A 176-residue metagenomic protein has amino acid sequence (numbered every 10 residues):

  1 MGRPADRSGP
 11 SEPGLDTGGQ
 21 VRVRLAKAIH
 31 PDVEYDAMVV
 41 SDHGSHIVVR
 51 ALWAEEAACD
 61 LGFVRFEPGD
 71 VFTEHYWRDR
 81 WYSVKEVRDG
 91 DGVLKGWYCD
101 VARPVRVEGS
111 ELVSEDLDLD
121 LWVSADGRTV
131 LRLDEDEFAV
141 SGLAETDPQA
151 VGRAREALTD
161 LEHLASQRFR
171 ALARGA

Functional and structural regions predicted by a protein language model:
M1-V71: Charge-rich, low-complexity N-terminal segments
L25-H30, W53, R88-G90, R103-V105 (+1 more regions): Short acidic, glycine-rich loop/turn motifs
D42-G44, G90-D91, S124-R128: Short acidic-glycine loop/turn motifs at beta-strand connectors
A54-E56, R103, E135-V140: Short, solvent-exposed aromatic-acidic interface loops
A58-F63, S110, V140-A144: A short, polar/proline- and glycine-enriched secondary-structure boundary/capping micro-motif
G62-R106, L112, D116-L119: Phosphate/ribose-recognition catalytic cores of enzymes acting on nucleotide-derived substrates
L117-D160: A hydrophobic, small-residue-rich beta->alpha segment in the mid-to-C-terminal subdomain of diverse proteins
A157-A176: Cysteine/selenocysteine-centered motifs that mediate thiol-based redox chemistry or coordinate metal-sulfur cofactors
